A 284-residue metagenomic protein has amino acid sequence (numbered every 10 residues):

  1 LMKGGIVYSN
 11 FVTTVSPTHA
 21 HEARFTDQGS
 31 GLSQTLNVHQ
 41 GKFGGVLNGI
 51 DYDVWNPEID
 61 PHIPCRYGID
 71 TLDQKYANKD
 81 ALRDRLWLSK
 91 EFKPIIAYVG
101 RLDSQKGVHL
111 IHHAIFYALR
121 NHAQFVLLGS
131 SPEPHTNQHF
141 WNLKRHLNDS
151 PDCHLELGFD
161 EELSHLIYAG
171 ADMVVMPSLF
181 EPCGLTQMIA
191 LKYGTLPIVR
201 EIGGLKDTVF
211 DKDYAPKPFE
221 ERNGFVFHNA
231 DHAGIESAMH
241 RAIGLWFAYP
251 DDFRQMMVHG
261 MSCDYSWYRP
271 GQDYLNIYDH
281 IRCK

Functional and structural regions predicted by a protein language model:
L1-K284: Catalytic cores of nucleotide-sugar-dependent glycosyltransferases that transfer UDP/GDP/TDP-activated
